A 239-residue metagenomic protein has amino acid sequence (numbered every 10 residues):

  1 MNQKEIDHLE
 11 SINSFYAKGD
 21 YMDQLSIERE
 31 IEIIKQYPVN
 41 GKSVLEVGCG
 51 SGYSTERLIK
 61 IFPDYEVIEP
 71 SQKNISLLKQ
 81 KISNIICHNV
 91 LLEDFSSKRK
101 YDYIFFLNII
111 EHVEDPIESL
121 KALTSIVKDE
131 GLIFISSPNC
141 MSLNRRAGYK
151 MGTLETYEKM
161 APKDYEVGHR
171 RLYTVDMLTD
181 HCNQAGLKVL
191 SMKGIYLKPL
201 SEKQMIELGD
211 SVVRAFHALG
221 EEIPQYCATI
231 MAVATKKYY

Functional and structural regions predicted by a protein language model:
M1-R99, Y103-L107, L120, G194-L197 (+3 more regions): Conserved N-terminal segment of class I S-adenosyl-L-methionine
A17-Y21, L25, Y53, E114-S125 (+1 more regions): S-adenosyl-L-methionine-dependent methyltransferase catalytic module, highlighting the catalytic core
K42, E130-G131: Surface-exposed loop/turn positions
V44-E46, V127, D164: Short glycine- and Lys/Arg-enriched binding-loop motifs that mark or flank ligand-binding interfaces
K98-D102, D115, D129: Active-site acidic short loop of glycosyltransferases
N108-H112: A short His-aromatic
